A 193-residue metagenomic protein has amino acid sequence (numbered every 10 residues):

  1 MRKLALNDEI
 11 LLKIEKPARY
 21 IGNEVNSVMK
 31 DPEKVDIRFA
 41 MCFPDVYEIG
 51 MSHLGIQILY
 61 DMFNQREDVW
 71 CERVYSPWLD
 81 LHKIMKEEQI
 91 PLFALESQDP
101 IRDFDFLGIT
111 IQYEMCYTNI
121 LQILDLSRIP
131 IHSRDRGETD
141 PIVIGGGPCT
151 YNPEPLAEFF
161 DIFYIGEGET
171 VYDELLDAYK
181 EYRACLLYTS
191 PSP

Functional and structural regions predicted by a protein language model:
M1-C185: A short, structured N-terminal alpha-helical element that caps or precedes a catalytic domain
Y188-P193: Conserved small/polar residues in nucleotide/adenosyl-binding loops
